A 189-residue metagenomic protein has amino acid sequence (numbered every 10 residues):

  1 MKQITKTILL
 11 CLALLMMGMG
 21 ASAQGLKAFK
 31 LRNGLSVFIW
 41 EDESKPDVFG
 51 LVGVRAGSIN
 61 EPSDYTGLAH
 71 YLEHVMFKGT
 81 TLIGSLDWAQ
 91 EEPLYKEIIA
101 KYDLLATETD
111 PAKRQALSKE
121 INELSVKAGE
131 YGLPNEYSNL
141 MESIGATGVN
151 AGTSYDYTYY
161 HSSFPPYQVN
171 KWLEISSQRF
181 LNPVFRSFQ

Functional and structural regions predicted by a protein language model:
M1-L9: Bacterial N-terminal signal peptides that target proteins for export
I8-G18: Bacterial N-terminal signal peptides
A21-G132, Y159-F185: His/Glu-rich zincin catalytic helix
V37-W40, A146-A151: Short beta-strand/turn micro-motifs at beta-sheet edges
E43-S44, A151-Y155: Short, flexible turn/loop "capping" segments at secondary-structure junctions
G129-S143: Alpha-helix-centered segments that form part of catalytic cores
